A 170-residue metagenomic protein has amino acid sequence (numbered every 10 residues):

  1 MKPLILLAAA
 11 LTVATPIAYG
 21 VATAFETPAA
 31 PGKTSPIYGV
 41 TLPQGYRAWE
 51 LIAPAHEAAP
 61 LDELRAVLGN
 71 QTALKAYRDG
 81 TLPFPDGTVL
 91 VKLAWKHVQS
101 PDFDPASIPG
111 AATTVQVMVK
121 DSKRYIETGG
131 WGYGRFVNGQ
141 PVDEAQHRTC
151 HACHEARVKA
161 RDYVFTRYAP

Functional and structural regions predicted by a protein language model:
M1-L4: Positively charged n-region of N-terminal signal peptides that target proteins for export
A8-A18: Bacterial N-terminal signal peptides
Y19-F25: Signal peptide cleavage region of secreted peptide precursors
F25-P28, G32-R65, R78-P170: Sequence context surrounding c-type heme c attachment/ligation sites in exported
Q71-A73: PEST-like low-complexity, intrinsically disordered acidic/proline/serine-rich tracts that flank trafficking/processing
